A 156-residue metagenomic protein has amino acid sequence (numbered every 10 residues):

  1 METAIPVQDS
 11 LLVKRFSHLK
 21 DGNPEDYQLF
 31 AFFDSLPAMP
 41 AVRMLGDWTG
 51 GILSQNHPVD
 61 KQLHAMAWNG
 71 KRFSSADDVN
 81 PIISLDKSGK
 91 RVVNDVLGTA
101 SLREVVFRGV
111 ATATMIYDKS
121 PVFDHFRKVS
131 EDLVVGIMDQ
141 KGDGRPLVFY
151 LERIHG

Functional and structural regions predicted by a protein language model:
M1-S101, G156: Amphipathic/hydrophobic helical signal segments and adjacent flexible N-terminal regions that mediate secretion
M44-G46, A111, R145: A generic structural signal for short beta-strands and their flanking turns/coil linkers
D47-H57, R108, F123-D124, L151: Soluble, non-transmembrane catalytic domains of enzymes that act on hydrophobic metabolites at membranes
Q55, D118-S120, Q140-G142: Short, flexible beta-strand-to-coil junctions
V59-K61, F126, V148: Short, glycine/acidic-enriched capping/hinge loops at junctions between secondary-structure elements
D78-F123, R127-D132: Contiguous, well-ordered beta-strand patches that form the walls/edges of small beta-barrel/beta-sandwich domains
G136-M138: Conserved catalytic/binding loops enriched for acidic/polar residues
Q140-G156: Edge beta-strand at a domain terminus
